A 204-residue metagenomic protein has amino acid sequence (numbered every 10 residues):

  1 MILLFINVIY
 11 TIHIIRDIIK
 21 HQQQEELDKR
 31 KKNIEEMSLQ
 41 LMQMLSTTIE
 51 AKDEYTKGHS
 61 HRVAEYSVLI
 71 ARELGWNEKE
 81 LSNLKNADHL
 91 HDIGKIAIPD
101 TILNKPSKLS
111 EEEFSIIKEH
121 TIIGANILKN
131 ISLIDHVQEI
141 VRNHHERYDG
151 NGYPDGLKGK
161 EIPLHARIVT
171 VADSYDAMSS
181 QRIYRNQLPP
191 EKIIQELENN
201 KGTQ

Functional and structural regions predicted by a protein language model:
I2-K32: Juxtamembrane or sensor-core-proximal signal-transducing alpha helices that couple sensory domains to cytosolic
Q24-A51: Membrane-proximal linker segments that couple transmembrane helices to downstream signaling/catalytic modules
L39, S46-Q204: Metal-dependent catalytic cores of enzymes that make or break cyclic nucleotides and related phosphoester linkages
